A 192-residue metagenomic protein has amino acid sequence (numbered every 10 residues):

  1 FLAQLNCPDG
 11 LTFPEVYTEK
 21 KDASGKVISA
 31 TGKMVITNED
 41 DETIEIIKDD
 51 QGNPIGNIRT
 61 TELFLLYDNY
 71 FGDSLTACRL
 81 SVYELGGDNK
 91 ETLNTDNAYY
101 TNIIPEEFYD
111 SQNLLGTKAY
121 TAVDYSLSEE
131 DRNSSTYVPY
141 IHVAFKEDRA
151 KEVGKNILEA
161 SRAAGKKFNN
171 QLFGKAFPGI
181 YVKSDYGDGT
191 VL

Functional and structural regions predicted by a protein language model:
F1-L192: Secreted, disulfide-rich extracellular signaling modules
